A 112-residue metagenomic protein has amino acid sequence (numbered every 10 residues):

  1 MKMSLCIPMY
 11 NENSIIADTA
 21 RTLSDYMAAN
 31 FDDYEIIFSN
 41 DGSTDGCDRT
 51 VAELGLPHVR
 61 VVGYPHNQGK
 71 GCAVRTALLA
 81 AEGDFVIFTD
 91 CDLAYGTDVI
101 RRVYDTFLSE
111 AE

Functional and structural regions predicted by a protein language model:
M1-E112: Structured catalytic core of nucleotide-sugar glycosyltransferases
